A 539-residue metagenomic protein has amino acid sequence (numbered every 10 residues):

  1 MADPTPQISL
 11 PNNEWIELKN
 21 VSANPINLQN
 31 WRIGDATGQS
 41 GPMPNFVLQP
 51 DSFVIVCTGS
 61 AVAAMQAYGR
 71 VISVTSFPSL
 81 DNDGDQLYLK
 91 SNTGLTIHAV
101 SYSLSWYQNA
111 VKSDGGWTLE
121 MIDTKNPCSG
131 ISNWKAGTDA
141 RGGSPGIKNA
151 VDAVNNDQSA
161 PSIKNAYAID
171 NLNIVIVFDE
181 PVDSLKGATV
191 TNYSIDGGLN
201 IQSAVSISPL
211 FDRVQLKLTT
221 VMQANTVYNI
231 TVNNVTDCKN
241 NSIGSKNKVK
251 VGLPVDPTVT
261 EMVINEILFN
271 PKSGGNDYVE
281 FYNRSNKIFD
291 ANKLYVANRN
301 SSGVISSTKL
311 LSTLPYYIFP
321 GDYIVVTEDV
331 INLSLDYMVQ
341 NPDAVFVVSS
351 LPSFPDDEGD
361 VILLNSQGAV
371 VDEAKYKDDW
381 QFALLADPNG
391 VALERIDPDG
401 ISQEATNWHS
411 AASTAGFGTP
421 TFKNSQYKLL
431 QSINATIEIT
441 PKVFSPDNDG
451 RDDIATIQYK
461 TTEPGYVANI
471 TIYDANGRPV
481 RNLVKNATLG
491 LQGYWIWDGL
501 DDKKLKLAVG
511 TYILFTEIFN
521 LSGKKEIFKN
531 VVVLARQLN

Functional and structural regions predicted by a protein language model:
M1-G130, G137-A140, A153-E404, L430-T440 (+1 more regions): Activation on beta-sandwich/Ig-like modules and their edge loops
N20, F417-T419, N469: A detector of low-complexity, intrinsically disordered, Ser/Thr/Gly/Pro/Ala-rich segments
K135-I147: Extracytoplasmic Ser/Thr/Pro-rich, glycosylation-prone low-complexity segments
P145-I147, F417-F422, K485-T488: Eukaryote-specific, cytoplasm-facing alpha-helical/coiled-coil scaffolding segments in long proteins
G400-A435: Short, compositionally biased serine/threonine- and acidic-rich segments at solvent-exposed termini, linkers, or domain
K428-N539: Short loop/turn motifs at secondary-structure boundaries
